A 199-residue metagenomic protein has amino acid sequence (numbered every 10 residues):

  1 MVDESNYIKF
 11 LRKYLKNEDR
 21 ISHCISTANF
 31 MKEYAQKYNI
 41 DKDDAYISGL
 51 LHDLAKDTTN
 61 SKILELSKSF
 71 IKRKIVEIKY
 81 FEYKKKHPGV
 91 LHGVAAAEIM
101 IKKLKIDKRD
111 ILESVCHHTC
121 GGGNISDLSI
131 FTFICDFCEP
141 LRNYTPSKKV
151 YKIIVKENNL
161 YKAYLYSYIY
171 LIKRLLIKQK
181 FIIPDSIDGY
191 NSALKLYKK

Functional and structural regions predicted by a protein language model:
M1-K32, G189-S192: Short, Lys/Arg-rich amphipathic segments at extreme N-termini
Y7-L15, Y34-K162: Divalent metal-dependent catalytic cores for phosphoryl transfer on phosphate-bearing substrates
I25-N29, V94, E98, Y166: Short, contiguous clusters of charged residues that form electrostatic/catalytic patches at enzyme active sites, used
E82-Y83, K148-K152, Y168, I187-L194: Charged, low-complexity, helix-prone segments enriched in Lys/Glu/Asp/Gln
Y161-I169: Helix-rich interaction surfaces within compact, conserved domain-sized segments that mediate assembly or partner
Y170-K199: Charged phosphate-binding loop/patch that engages nucleotide di/tri-phosphates or the phosphate backbone of nucleic
